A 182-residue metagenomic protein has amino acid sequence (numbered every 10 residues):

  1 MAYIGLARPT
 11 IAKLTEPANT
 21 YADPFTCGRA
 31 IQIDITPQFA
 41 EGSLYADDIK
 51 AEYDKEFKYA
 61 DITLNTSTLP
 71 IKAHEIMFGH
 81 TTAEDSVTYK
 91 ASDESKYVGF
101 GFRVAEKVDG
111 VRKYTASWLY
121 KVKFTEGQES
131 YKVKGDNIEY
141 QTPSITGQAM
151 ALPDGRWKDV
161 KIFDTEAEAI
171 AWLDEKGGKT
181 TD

Functional and structural regions predicted by a protein language model:
M1-I76, K123-E139: Solvent-exposed edge beta-strands and adjacent loop segments that serve as assembly or binding interfaces
Y3, M77-H80, A91-A105, K132-P143 (+1 more regions): Repeat-unit-sized solenoid/scaffold elements
I4, P9-A12, A51, Y89 (+2 more regions): Hydrophobic transmembrane signal anchors and adjacent membrane-proximal interface regions, especially in viral
P9-I11, G110-R112, I145-A149: Short secondary-structure transition/capping segments
A22-T26, Y114-K121, D159-F163: Short amphipathic beta-strand/extended segments with alternating polar/hydrophobic composition
E52-W118: Structured, beta-strand-rich domain cores that present glycine/charged loop surfaces used to bind extended ligands
V122-D182: Mixed-charge, glycine-accented linear interaction segment located at domain edges/termini
